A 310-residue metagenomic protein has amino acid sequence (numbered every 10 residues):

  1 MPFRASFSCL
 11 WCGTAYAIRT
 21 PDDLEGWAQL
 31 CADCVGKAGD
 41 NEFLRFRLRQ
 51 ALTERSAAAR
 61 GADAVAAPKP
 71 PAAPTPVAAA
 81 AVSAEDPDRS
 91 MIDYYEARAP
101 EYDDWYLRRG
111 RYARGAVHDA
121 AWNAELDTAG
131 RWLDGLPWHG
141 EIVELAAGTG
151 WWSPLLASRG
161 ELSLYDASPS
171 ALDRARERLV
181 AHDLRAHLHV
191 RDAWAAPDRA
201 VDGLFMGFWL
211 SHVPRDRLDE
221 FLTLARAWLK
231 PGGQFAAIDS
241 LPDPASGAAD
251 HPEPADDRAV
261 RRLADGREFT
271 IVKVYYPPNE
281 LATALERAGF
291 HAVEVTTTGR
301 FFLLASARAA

Functional and structural regions predicted by a protein language model:
R19-A28: Short linker/helix segments within small regulatory modules
V35-L52: Short metal-binding segments enriched for Cys and/or His
K69, P74-P137: Conserved class I S-adenosyl-L-methionine
E141-A196: Class I SAM-dependent methyltransferase SAM/SAH-binding core
F205: A conserved beta-strand element that flanks and buttresses the S-adenosyl-L-methionine
D219-P231: A short glycine-rich, Lys/Arg-flanked "PGG" loop and its adjoining helix->strand segment in the class I
I238-R287, V295-T296: C-terminal alpha-helical "lid/dimerization" subdomain adjacent to the S-adenosyl-L-methionine
F290-A310: Core SAM-dependent methyltransferase catalytic element
